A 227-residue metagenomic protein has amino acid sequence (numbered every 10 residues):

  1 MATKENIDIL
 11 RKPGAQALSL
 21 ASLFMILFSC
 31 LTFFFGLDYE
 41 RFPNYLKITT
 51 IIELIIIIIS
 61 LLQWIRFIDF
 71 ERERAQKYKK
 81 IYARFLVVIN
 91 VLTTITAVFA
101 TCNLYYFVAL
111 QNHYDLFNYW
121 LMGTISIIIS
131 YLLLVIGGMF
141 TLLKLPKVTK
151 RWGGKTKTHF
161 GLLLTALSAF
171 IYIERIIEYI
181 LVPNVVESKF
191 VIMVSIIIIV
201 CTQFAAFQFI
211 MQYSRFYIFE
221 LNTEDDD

Functional and structural regions predicted by a protein language model:
M1-A109: N-terminal first transmembrane alpha-helix
R11-A17, G153-L162: Juxtamembrane interface helix immediately N-terminal to a transmembrane segment
F28, H159-D227: C-terminal transmembrane-bundle signature of multipass membrane proteins, characterized by strong activation on
F28-F34, T94-W120, A169-V191: Alpha-helical transmembrane segments and their membrane-interface junctions in multi-pass membrane proteins
C30, L54-L62, T93-F99, I128-I136 (+2 more regions): Hydrophobic core of alpha-helical transmembrane segments in multi-pass integral membrane proteins
R41-I57, Y114-L133, S195-V200: Alpha-helical transmembrane segments
L62-Y82, I136-K157, L181, M211-D226: Cytoplasmic membrane-interface regions of multi-pass membrane proteins
I95-T156: Membrane-proximal helix-loop-helix units in multi-pass membrane proteins
